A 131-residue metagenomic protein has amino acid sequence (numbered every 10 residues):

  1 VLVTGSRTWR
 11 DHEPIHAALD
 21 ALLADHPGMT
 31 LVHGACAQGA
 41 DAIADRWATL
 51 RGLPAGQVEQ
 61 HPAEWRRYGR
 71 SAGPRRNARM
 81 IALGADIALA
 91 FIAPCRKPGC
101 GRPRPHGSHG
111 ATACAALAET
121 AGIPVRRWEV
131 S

Functional and structural regions predicted by a protein language model:
V1-R7: Short, hydrophobic/glycine-enriched beta-strand segments
W9-S131: Acidic/glycine-enriched connector segments
